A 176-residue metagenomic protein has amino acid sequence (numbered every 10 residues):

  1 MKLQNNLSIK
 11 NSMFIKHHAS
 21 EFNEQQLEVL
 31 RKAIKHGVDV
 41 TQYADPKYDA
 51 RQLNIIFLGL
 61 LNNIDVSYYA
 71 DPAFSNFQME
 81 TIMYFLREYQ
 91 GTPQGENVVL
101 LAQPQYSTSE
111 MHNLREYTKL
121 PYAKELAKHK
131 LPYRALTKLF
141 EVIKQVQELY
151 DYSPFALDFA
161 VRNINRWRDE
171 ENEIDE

Functional and structural regions predicted by a protein language model:
M1-D175: General marker for long, soluble alpha-helical cores
